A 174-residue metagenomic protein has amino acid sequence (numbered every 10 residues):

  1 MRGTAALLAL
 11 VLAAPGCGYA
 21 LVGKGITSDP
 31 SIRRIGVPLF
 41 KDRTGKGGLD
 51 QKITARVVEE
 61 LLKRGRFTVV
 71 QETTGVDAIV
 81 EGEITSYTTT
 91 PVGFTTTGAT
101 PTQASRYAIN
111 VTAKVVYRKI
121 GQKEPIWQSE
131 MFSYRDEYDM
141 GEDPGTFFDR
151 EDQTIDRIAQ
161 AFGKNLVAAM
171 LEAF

Functional and structural regions predicted by a protein language model:
M1-G16: Sec-dependent bacterial lipoprotein signal peptides
C17-E59, K63-R66, Q71-T74, T89 (+6 more regions): A structural "domain/chain start" motif
R64-T68, T74-W127, R135-Q153: Surface-exposed short loop/turn segments
